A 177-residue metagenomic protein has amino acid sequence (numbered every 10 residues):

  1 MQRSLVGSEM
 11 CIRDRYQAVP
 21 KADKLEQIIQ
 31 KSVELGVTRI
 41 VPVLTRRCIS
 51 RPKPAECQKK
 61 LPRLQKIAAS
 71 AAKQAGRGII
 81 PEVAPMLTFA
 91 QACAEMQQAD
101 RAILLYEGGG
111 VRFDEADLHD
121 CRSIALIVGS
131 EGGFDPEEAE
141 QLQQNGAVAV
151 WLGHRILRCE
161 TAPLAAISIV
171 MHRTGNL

Functional and structural regions predicted by a protein language model:
M1-G7, I12: Single conserved hydrophobic/aromatic residue that forms the stacking wall/gate of nucleotide- or nucleobase-binding
R13-R51: Ordered, amphipathic secondary-structure segments that act as subunit-interaction surfaces in large macromolecular
Y16, V41, A84, R101-I103 (+1 more regions): Hydrophobic/aromatic beta-strand patches that form the interior of the parallel beta-sheet core in alpha/beta enzyme
S50-L126: S-adenosyl-L-methionine/SAH cofactor-binding core of RNA-modifying enzymes
C121-Q141: A C-terminal functional module that forms or caps the active site or interfaces directly with catalytic machinery
P136-L177: Structured adenosyl-cofactor binding patch, chiefly the S-adenosyl-L-methionine
